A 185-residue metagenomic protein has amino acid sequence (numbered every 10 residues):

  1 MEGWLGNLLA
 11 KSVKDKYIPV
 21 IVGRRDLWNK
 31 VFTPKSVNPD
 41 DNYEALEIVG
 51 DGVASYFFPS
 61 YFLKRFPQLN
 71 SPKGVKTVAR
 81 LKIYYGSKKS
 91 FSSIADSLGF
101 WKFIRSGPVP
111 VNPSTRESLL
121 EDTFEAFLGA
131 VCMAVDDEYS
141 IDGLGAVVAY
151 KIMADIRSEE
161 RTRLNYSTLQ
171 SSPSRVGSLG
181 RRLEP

Functional and structural regions predicted by a protein language model:
M1-P185: Double-stranded RNA-binding/processing signature
